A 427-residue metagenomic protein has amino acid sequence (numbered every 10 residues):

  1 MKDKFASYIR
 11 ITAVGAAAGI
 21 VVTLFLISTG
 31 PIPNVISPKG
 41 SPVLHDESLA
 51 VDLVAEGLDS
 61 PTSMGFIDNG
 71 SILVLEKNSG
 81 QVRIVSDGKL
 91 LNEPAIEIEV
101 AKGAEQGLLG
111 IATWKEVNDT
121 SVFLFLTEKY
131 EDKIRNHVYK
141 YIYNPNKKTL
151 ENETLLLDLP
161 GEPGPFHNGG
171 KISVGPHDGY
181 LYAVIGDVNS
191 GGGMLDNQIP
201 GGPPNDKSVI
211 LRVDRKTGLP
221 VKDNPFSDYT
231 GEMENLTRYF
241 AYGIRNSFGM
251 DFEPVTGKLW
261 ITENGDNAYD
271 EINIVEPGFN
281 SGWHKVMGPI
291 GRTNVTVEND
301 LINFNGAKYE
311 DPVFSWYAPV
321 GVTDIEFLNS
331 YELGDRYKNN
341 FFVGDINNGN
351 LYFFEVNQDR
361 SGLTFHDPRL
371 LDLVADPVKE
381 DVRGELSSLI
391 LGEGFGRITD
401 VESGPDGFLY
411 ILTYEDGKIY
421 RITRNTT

Functional and structural regions predicted by a protein language model:
K2-G19: N-terminal Sec-pathway targeting helices
A6-S7, T29-G30, N205: Polar helix-capping/helix-linker motif
R10, T23-L26: Alpha-helical transmembrane segments in eukaryotic/viral proteins
A18-G19, I27-G191, G249-F252, G257-G265 (+2 more regions): Acidic, Gly/Ser/Thr-rich repeat motifs that build Ca2+-stabilized beta-propeller blades
P33-L44, Q106-L108, H177, D187-S388 (+3 more regions): Beta-propeller domain segments
L391: N-terminal Rossmann-like NAD(P)+-binding domain of SDR-like oxidoreductases, especially those catalyzing
